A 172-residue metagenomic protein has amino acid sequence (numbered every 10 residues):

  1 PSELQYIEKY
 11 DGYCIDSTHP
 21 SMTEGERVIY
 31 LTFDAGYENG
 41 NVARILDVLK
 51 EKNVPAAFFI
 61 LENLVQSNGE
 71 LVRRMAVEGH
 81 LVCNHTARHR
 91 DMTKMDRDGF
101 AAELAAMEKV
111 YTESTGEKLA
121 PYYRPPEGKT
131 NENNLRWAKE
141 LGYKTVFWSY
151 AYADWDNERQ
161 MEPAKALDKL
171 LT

Functional and structural regions predicted by a protein language model:
P1-T32, Y37-D47, E51: N-terminal pre-catalytic segment of deacetylase/amide-hydrolase enzymes
E26-I29, N39-N41, L46, K50-A164 (+1 more regions): Metal-dependent polysaccharide deacetylase catalytic core of the NodB/CE4 family, i.e., the active-site-bearing domain
